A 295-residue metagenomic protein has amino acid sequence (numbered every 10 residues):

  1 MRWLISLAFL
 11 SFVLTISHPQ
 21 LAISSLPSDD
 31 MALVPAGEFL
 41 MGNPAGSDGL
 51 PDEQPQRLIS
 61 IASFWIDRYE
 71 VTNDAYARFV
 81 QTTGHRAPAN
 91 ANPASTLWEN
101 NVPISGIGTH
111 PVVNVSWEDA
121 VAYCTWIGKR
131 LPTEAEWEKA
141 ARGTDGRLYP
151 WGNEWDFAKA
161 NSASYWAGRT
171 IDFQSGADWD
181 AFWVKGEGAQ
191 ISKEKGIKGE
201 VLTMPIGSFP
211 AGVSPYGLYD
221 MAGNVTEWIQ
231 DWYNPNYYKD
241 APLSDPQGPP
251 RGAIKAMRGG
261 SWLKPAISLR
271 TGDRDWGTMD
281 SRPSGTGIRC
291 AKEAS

Functional and structural regions predicted by a protein language model:
R2-A89, W117-E118, G152, F173-G186 (+2 more regions): Short, compositionally biased
V34, L40, P44-G46, R86 (+1 more regions): Functional-site microenvironments in short loops/helix caps that host divalent-cation chemistry
D52, Y216, P250, S281-P283: Short coil/turn motifs at beta-sheet boundaries
Y238-K239, D280-R282: A short, polar/proline- and glycine-enriched secondary-structure boundary/capping micro-motif
